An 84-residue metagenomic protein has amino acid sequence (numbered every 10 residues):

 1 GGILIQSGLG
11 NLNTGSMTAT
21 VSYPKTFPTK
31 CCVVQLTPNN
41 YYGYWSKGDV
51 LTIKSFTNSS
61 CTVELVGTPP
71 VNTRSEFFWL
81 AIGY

Functional and structural regions predicted by a protein language model:
G1-Y84: Extracellular attachment/recognition segments
